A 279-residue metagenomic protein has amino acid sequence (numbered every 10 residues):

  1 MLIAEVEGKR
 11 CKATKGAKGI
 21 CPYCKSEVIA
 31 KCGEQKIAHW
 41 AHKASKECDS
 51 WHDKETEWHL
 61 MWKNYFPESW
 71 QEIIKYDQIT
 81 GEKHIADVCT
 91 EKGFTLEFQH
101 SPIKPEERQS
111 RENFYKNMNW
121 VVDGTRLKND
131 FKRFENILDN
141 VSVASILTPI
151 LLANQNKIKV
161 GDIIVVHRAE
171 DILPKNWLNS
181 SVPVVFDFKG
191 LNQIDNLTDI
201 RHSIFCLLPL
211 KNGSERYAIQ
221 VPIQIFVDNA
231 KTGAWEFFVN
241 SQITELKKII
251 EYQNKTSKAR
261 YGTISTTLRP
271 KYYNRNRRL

Functional and structural regions predicted by a protein language model:
M1, K18, H39: Residues immediately within or flanking Cys/His clusters that coordinate Zn2+ in small zinc-binding modules
L2-E5, D49-S50, E57: Cys/His-coordinated Zn2+-binding motifs and related Cys/His-dense segments, i.e., zinc fingers/knuckles in modular
L2-K9, A13-G16, K128-L279: Non-catalytic C-terminal interaction segments of nucleic acid-processing enzymes
C11-K15, I20, K25-K31, M61-S110 (+5 more regions): Active-site metal-binding core of divalent-cation-utilizing nuclease and nuclease-like domains
P22-Y23, A41-S50: Short, cysteine/histidine-rich loop/knuckle motifs that typically chelate Zn2+
C32-H39, H52-K63: Short cysteine/histidine-rich zinc-coordinating motifs and their immediately flanking basic loops
M118-V122: Short hydrophobic alpha-helical runs that function as membrane-insertion/retention elements
